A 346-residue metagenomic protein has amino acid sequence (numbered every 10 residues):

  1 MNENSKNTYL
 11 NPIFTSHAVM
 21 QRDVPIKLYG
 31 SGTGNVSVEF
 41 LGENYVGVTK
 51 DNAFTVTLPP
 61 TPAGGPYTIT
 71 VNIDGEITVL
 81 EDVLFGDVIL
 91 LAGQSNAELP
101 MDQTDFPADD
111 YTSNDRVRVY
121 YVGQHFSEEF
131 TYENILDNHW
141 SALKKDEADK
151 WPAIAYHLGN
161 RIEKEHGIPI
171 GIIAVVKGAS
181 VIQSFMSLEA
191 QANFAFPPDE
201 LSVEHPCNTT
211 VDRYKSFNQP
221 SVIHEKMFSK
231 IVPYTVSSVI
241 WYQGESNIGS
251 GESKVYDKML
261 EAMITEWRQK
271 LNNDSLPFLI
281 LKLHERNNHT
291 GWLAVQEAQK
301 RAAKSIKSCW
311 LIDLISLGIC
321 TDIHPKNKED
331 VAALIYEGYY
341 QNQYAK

Functional and structural regions predicted by a protein language model:
M1-K346: Cell-envelope and extracellular/periplasmic
